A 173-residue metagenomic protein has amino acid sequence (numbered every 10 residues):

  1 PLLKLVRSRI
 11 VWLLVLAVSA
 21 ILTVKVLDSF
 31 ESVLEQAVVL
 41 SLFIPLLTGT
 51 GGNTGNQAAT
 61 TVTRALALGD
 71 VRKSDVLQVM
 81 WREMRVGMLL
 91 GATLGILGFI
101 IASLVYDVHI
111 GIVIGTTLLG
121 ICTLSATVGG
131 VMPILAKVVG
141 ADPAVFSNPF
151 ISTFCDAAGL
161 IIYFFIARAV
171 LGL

Functional and structural regions predicted by a protein language model:
P1-A17, K73-A92, G111, G115: Soluble-to-membrane junctions at the N-terminal ends of transmembrane alpha-helices in multi-pass ion-transporting
P1-I44: Cytosolic regulatory modules rich in charged/polar residues
L5, V79, I110-G111, A144-P149 (+1 more regions): Alpha-helical transmembrane segments and their helix-entry boundary regions
S8, G52-N56, R82, C155-A158: Residue-level micro-sites within transmembrane alpha helices that shape and flank functional polar/acidic positions
R9, L13, S29, N53 (+7 more regions): Conserved, well-folded catalytic cores of nucleic-acid-processing and energy-transducing macromolecular machines
W12-A20, F43, L47, G51 (+13 more regions): Alpha-helical transmembrane segments in multi-pass membrane proteins
D28-V39, S103-I110, F165-L173: Helix-coil boundary and interhelical linker segments in multi-pass alpha-helical membrane proteins
F30-V39, T54-V79, G129-S152, A167: Juxtamembrane helix-loop transition segments at the membrane interface in multi-pass membrane proteins
